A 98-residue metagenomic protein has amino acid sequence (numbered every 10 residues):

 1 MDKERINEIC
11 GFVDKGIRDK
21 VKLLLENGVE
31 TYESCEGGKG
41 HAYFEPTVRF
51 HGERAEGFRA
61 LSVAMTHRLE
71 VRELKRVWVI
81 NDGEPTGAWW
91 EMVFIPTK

Functional and structural regions predicted by a protein language model:
M1-K98: Structured alpha/beta or helical-core interaction and ligand-binding surfaces enriched in interleaved
